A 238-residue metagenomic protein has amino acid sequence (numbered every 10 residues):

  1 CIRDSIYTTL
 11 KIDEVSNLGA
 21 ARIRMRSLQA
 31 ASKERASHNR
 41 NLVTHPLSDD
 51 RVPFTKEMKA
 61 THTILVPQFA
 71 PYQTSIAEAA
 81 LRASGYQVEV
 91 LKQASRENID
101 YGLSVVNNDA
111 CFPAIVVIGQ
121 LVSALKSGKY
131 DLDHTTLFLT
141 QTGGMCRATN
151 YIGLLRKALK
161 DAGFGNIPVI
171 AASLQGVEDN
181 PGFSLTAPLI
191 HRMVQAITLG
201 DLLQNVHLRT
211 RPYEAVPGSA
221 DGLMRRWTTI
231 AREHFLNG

Functional and structural regions predicted by a protein language model:
R3-G238: An N-terminal assembly and electron-transfer interface module characteristic of large anaerobic redox and radical
